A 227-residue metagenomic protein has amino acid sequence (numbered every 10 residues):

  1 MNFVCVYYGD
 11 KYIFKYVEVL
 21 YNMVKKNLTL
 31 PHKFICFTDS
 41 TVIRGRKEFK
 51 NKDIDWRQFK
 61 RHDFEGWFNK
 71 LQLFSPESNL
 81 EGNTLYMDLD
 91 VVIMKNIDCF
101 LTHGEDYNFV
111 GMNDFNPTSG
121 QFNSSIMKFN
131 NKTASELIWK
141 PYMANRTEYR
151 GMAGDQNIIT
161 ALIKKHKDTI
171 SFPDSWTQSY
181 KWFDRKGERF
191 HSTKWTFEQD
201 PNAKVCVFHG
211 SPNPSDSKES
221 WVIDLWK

Functional and structural regions predicted by a protein language model:
M1-D63, N79-L80, N131, N213: N-terminal anchoring/stem segment of glycosyltransferases
Y8-K11, S40-I43, R61-D63, V91-I93 (+5 more regions): Short, solvent-exposed loop/turn segments at secondary-structure junctions
L30, K70, M87, F122-S125 (+2 more regions): Residues that flank catalytic or metal-binding motifs in active/ligand-binding sites
L30-H32, E81-N83, Y107, K167-D168 (+1 more regions): Short coil/turn segments at beta-strand junctions that form active-site/ligand-binding loops
F34, F74, D90, M127 (+2 more regions): A residue-level signal for conserved active-site and pocket-lining positions in enzyme catalytic cores
I35-F37, L85-D88, I93, F109-G111 (+2 more regions): A structural signal for short, well-ordered beta-strand segments and their strand-loop junctions that often border
V42, N51-H62, G66-Q121, K128-F129: GT-A fold catalytic core of metal-dependent nucleotide-sugar glycosyltransferases, centered on the diacidic
N131, S135-K227: Catalytic core and acceptor-binding pocket of nucleotide-sugar-dependent glycosyltransferases
